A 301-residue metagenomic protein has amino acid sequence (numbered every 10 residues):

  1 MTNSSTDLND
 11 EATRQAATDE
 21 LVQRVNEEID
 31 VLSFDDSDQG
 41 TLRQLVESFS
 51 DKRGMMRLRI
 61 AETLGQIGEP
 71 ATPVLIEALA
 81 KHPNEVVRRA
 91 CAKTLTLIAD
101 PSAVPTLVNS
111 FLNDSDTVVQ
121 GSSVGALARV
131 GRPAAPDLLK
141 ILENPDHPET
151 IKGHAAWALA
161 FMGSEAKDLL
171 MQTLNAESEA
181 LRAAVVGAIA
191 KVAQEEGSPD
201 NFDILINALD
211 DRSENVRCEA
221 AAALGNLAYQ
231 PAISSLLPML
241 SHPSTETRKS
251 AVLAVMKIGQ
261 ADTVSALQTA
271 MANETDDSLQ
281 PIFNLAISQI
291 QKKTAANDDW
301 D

Functional and structural regions predicted by a protein language model:
M1-H82, V87, L97, P281 (+1 more regions): N-terminal alpha-helical scaffold/docking segments in eukaryotic complex subunits
D35-F49, E69-K81, D100-N113, R132-N144 (+5 more regions): Amphipathic alpha-helical scaffolding segments comprising HEAT/armadillo-like alpha-solenoid repeats
K52-R53, P83-N84, S115-D116, D146-P148 (+4 more regions): Short inter-helical turns and helix N-cap capping residues of alpha-solenoid HEAT/ARM repeat scaffolds
N84, I98, D114-V118, S122 (+2 more regions): Core solenoid repeat modules with strong leucine/isoleucine-rich periodicity, prominently canonical LRR arrays but also
D210-L285: Ankyrin-repeat and related helical/solenoid repeat scaffolds used for protein-protein interactions
